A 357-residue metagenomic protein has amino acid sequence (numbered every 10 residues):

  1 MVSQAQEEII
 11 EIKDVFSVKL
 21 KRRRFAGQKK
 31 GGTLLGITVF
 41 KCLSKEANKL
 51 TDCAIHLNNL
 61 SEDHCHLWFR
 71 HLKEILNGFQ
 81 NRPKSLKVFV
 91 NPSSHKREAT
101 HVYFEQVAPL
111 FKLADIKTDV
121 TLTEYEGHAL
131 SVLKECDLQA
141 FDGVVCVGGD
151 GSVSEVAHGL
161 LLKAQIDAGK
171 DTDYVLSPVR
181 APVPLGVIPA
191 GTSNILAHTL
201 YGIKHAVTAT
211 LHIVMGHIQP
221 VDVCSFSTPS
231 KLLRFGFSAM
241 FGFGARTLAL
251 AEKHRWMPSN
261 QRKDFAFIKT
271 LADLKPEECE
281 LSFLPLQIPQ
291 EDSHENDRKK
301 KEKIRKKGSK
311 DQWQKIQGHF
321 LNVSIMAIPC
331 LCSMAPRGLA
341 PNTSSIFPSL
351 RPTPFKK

Functional and structural regions predicted by a protein language model:
M1-V147, S154, H158-Y174: ATP/NTP phosphate-donor binding region
I12-S17, L232-F235, F320-N322, F347 (+1 more regions): A broad structural signal for short, well-ordered beta-strand segments within beta-sheet-rich domains
C42-T51, I288-D292, C332, K357: Short, surface-exposed beta-strand/loop "edge" segments at domain boundaries and coil↔beta transitions
N91, D150, P189, K357: Short, conserved phosphate/pyrophosphate- and ester-handling motifs at nucleotide-, phospho-/glycolipid
A99, T123-Y125, L138, H158-L331: Catalytic core of DAGKc-family lipid kinases
V147-G149, L200: Alpha-helix boundary/capping segments in eukaryotic regulatory proteins
W313-K357: Internal helical hairpin/lid segments
